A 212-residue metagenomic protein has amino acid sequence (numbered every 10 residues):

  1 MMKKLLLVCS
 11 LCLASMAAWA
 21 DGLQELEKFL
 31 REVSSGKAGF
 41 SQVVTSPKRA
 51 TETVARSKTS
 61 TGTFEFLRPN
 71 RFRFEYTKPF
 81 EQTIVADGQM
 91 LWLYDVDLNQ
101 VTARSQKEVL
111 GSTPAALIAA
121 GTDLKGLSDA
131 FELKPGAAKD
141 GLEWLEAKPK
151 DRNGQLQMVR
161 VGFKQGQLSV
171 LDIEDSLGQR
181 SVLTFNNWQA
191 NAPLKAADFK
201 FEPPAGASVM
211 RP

Functional and structural regions predicted by a protein language model:
M1-L5: Positively charged n-region of N-terminal signal peptides that target proteins for export
L6-L11: Sec-dependent N-terminal signal peptides
A14-A17: N-terminal signal peptide c-region/cleavage motif recognized by signal peptidases
D21-S46, Y94-Q157, R211-P212: Flexible, processing/modification-adjacent segments and terminal tails in exported/periplasmic/extracellular proteins
K28-F29, E65, E81-V85, P135-A137 (+1 more regions): Short linear motifs in intrinsically disordered
R31-G88: N-terminal mature ectodomain segment of secretory-pathway/periplasmic proteins
T63-A115, S181-V182: An acidic-aromatic
M90, T102, G126-P212: Gly/Pro-enriched, hydrophobic low-complexity segments that function as extracytoplasmic propeptides/linkers
